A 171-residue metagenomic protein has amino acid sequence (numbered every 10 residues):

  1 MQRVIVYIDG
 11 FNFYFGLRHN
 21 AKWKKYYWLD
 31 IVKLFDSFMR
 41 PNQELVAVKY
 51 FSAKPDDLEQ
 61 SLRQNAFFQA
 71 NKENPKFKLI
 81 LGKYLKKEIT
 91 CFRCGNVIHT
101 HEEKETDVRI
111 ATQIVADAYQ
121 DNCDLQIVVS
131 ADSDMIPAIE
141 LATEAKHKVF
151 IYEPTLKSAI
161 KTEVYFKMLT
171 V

Functional and structural regions predicted by a protein language model:
M1-H99, K148: Domain-level signal for Mg2+-assisted phosphodiester chemistry and nucleotide/NA-binding surfaces in nucleic-acid
K78-V171: Nuclease catalytic cores that cleave nucleic-acid phosphodiester bonds, predominantly acidic two-metal-ion
